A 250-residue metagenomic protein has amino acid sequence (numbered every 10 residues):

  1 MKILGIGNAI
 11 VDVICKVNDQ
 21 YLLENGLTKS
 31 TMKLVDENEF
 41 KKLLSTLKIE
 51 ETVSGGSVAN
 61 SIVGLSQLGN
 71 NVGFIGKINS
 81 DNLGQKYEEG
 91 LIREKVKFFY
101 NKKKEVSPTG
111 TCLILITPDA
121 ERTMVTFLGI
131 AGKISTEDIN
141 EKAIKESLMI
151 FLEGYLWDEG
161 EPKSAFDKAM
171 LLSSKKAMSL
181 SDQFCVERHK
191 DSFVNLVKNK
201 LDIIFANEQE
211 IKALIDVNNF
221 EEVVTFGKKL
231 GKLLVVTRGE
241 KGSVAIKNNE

Functional and structural regions predicted by a protein language model:
M1-I75, Q85: Glycine-rich phosphate/adenosyl-contacting loop at the front of the ribokinase-like
M1-L27, E50, Q85-K103, S107 (+1 more regions): Ribokinase/PfkB-type carbohydrate-kinase core domain
T46, S80, K97: Active-site cofactor/substrate anionic-group-binding motifs, chiefly glycine- and Lys/Arg-rich phosphate-binding loops
I75-G76, G154: Small/polar loops that bind or transfer phosphate-bearing groups
K77-N79, L91: Alpha-helical transmembrane segments within multi-pass membrane transporters and channels
